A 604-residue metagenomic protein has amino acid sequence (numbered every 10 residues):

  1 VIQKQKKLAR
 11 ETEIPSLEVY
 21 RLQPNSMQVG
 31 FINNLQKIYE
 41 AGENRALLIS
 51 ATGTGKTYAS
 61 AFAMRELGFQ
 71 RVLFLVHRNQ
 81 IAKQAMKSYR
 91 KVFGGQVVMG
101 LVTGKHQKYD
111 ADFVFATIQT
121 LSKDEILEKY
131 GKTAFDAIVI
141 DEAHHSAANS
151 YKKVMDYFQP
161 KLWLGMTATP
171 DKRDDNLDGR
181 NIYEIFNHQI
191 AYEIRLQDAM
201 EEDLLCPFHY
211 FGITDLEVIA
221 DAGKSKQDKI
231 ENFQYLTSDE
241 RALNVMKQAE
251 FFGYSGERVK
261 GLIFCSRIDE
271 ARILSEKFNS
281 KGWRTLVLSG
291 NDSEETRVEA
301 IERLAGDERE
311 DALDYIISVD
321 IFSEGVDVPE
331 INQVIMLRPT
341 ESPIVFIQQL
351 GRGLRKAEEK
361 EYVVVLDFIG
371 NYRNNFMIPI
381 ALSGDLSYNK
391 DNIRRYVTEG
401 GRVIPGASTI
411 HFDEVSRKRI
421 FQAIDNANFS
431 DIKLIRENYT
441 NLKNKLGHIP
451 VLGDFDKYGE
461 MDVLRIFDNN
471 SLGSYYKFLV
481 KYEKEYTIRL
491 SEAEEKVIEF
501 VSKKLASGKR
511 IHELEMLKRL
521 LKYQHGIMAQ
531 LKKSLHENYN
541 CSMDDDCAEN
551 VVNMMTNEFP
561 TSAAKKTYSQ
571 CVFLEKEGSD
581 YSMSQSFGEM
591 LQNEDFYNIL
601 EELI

Functional and structural regions predicted by a protein language model:
V1-T54, Y58-R71, K87, K91 (+2 more regions): ATP-dependent helicase/translocase motor core
K4, R10, E18-Q23, E250-F251 (+6 more regions): Long, largely alpha-helical accessory region at the distal end of helicase-like NTP-driven motors
R71-R78, V259-R267, L288: Conserved RecA-like ASCE P-loop NTPase motor core of nucleic-acid helicases/translocases
K83, G100-V102, H106-Q107, I126 (+2 more regions): Conserved helicase ATPase core of P-loop NTP-dependent helicases/translocases
G104-A137, A148-K153: Conserved helix/coil segment N-terminal to the catalytic DExD/H
H145-H209: Post-DEXD/H (motif II) to motif III coupling segment of the RecA-like Helicase ATP-binding lobe
H188-L262: Conserved interdomain linker/interface between the two RecA-like ATPase lobes of SF2 helicase motors
P343-Q348, R352-S383: Conserved segment of the helicase C-terminal RecA-like domain
